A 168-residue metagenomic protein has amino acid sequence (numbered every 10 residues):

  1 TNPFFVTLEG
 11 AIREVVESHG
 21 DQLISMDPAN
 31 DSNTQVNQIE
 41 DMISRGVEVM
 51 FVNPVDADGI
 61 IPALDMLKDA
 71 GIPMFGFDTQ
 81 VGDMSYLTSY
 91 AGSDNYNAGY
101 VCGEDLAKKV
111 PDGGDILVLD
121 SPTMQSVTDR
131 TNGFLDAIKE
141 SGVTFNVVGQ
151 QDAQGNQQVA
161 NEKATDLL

Functional and structural regions predicted by a protein language model:
T1-L168: A residue-level marker of the well-folded mature domains of exported/periplasmic proteins
